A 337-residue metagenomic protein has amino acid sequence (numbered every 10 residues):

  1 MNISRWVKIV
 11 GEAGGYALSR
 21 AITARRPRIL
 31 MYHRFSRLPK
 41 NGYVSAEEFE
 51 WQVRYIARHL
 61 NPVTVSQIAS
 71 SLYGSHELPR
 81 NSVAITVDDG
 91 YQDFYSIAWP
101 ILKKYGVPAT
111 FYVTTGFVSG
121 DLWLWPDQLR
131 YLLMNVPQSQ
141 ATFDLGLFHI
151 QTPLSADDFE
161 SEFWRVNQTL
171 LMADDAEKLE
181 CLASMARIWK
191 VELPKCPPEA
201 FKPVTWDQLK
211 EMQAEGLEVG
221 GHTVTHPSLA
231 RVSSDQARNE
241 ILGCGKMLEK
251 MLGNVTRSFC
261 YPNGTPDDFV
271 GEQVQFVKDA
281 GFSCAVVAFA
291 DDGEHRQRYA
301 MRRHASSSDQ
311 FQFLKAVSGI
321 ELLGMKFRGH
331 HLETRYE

Functional and structural regions predicted by a protein language model:
M1-T86, D93-Y95, L124-L133, Q138-F143 (+3 more regions): C-terminal active-site subregion of NodB/CE4 polysaccharide deacetylases
R5, I22, D121-E215: Extended, charge-rich helix/loop segments that form flexible, surface "patches" used to engage negatively charged
A24-H33, D158-R165, K202-P203, H222-T223 (+1 more regions): Short N-terminal helix-initiation segments at or just after the protein's N-terminus
L30, L78, T86, Y91 (+6 more regions): CE4/NodB-like, metal-dependent polysaccharide N-deacetylase domain that modifies extracellular/periplasmic N-acetylated
R34-S36, V113-F117: Short, flexible active-site-adjacent loop segments at beta-strand->alpha-helix junctions, enriched in small/polar
Y112-V113, L124, E199, V224 (+1 more regions): Residue-level signal for pocket-adjacent positions within structured domains
T115-S119, A290-D291: Short beta-alpha junction loops
